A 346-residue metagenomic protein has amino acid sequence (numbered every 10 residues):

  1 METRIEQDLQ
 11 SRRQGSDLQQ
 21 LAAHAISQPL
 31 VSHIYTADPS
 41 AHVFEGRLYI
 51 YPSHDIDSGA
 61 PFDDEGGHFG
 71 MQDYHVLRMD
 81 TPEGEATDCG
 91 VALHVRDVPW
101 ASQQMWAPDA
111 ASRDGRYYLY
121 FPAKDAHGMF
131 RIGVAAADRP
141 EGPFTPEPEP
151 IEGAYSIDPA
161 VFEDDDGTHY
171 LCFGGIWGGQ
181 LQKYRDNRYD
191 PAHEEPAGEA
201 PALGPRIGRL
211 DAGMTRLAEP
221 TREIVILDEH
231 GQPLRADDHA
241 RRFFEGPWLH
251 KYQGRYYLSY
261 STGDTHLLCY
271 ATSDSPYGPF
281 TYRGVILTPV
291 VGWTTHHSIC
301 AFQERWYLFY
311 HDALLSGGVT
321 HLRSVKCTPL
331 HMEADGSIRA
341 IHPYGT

Functional and structural regions predicted by a protein language model:
M1-T346: Carbohydrate-active catalytic/glycan-binding domains of CAZyme proteins, especially the secreted or lumenal ectodomains
